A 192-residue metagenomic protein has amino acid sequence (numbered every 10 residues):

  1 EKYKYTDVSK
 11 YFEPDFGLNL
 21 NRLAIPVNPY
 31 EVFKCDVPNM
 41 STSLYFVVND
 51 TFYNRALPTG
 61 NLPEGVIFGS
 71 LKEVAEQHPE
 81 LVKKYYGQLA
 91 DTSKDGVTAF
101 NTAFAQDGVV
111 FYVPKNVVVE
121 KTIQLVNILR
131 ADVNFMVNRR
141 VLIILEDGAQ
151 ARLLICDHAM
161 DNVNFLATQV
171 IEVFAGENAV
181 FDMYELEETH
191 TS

Functional and structural regions predicted by a protein language model:
E1-S192: Glycine-rich and polybasic anion-binding loops at the starts of cofactor/ligand-binding domains
